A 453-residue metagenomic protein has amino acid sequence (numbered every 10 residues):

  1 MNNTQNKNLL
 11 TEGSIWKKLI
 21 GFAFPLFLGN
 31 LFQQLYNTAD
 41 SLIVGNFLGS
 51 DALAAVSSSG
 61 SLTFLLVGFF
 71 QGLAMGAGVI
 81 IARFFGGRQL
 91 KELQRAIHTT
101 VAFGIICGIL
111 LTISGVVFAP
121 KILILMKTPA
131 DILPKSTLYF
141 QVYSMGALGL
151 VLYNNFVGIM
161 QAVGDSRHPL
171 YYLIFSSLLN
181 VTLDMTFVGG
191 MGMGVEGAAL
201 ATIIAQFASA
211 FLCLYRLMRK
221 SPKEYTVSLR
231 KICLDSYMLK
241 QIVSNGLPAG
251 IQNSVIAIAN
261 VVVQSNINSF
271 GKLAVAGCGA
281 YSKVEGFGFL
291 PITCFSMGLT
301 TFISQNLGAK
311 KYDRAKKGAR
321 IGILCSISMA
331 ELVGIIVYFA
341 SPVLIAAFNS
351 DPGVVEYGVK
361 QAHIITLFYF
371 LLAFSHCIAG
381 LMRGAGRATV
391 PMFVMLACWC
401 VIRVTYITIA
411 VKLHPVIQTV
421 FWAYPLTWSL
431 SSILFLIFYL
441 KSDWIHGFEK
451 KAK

Functional and structural regions predicted by a protein language model:
M1-A23, I81-L148, G190-L247, I303-F368 (+1 more regions): Short alpha-helical transmembrane segments in multi-pass integral membrane proteins
L10-L48, S61-G76, I80, I105-T112 (+4 more regions): N-terminal transmembrane alpha-helices
G21-D40, V142, Y153, S176 (+4 more regions): Transmembrane helical elements of multi-pass membrane transporters/channels
L31, L35-A54, L123-A130, T186-M193 (+5 more regions): Helix-terminus/linker motif at the lipid-water interface of multi-pass membrane proteins
S50-S61, S136-F140, A199, K272-F287 (+2 more regions): Small-residue hotspots at the loop-to-helix junctions and early N-terminal turns of transmembrane alpha-helices
L53-I113, L150-P169, Q264, G277-S341 (+2 more regions): Small-residue-rich hydrophobic transmembrane alpha-helices
L65-G68, N180-D184, A210-L214, F287-L290 (+3 more regions): Hydrophobic transmembrane alpha-helices of multi-pass small-molecule transporters
A74, Y143-Q161, P169-S177, A198-C213 (+4 more regions): Short runs within selected transmembrane alpha-helices of multi-pass transporters and secretion channels
